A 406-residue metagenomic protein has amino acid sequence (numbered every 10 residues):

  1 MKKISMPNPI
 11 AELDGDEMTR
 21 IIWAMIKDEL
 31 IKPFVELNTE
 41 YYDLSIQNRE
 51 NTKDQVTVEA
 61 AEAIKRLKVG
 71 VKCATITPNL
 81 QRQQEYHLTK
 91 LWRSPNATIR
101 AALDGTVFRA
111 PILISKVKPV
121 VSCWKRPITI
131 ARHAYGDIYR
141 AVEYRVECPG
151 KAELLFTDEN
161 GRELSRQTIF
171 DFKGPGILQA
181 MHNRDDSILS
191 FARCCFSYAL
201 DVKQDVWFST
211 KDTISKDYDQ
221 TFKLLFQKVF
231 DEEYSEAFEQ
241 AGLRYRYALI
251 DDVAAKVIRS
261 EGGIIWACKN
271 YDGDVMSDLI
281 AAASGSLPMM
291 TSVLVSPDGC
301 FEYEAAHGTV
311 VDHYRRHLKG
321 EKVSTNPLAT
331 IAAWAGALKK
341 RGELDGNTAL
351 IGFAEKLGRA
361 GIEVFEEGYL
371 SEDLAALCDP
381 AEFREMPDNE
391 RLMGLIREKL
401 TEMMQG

Functional and structural regions predicted by a protein language model:
K2-N8, M18, I22-W23, D28-K53 (+1 more regions): N-terminal alpha-helical transmembrane segments of multi-pass membrane transport and channel/translocase proteins
M6-M25, L154-A248: Glycine-rich phosphate/diphosphate-binding loop of Rossmann-like nucleotide-binding domains
D14-D16, K68, I130, C195 (+2 more regions): Buried hydrophobic positions in well-ordered alpha/beta secondary-structure cores of metabolic enzymes
E36-Y41, D201-T210, Y234-R246, G342-A354 (+2 more regions): Flexible, glycine/charged-enriched surface loops at secondary-structure junctions
I46-A60, K223-I264: N-terminal small/polar loop signature for handling phosphorylated ligands or for N-terminal nucleophile
Q47-L164, Y271-V275: N-terminal glycine-rich phosphate/adenylate-binding segment common to multiple enzyme folds
V257-K356, E363-E367: Glycine-rich phosphate/nucleotide-binding loop
K319-T325, E343-G406: Internal helix-turn-beta structural module
